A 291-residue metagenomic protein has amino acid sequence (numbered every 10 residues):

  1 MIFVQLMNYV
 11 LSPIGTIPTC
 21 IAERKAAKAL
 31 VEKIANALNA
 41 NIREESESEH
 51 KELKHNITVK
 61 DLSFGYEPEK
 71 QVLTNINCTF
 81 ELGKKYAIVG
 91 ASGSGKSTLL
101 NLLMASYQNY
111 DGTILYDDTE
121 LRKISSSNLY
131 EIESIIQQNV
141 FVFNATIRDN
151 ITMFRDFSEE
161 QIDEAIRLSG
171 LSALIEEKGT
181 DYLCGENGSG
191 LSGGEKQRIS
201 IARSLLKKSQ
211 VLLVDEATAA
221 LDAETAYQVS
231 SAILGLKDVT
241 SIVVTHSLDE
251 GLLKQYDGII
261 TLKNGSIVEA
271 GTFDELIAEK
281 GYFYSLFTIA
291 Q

Functional and structural regions predicted by a protein language model:
Y9-A37: Cytosolic ends of transmembrane helices, especially the final helix of ABC transmembrane type-1 domains
I34, L171, A278-Q291: C-terminal boundary and immediately downstream tail of ABC-type ATPase nucleotide-binding domains
L38-Y86, E120-S125, E164, G235: Primarily ABC-family ATPase nucleotide-binding module
V89-A91: The feature captures the beta-strand-to-loop junction immediately N-terminal to the Walker
M104: Helix-to-loop junction immediately C-terminal to a conserved catalytic motif
G112-T119, L129: Conserved ABC transporter NBD signature motif
S134, N139, I147-N150, Y182-E279: ABC-family ATPase nucleotide-binding domain "signature/switch" substructure
V140-L183, Y282-S285: Conserved "ABC signature" C-loop
